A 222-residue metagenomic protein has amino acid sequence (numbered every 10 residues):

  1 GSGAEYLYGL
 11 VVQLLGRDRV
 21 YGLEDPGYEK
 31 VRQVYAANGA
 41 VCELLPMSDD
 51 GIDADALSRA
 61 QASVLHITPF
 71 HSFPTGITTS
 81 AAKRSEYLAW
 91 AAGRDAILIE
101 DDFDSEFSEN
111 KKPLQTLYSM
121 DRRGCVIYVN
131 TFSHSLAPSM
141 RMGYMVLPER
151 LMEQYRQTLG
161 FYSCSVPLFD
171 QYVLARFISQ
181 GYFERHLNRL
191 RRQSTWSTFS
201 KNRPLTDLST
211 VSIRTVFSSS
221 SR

Functional and structural regions predicted by a protein language model:
G1-R94, E106-F107, L114-M120, G124 (+1 more regions): Conserved core of the PLP fold type I
L23, I99-E100: Hydrophobic residues in beta-strands of the RecA-like P-loop NTPase core, especially within AAA+ ATPase
Y35, L57, V126, M140 (+3 more regions): Domain-scale detector for complete catalytic domains at protein termini or as standalone homologs
D102-D104: Conserved Walker B
Y118-Q154, F169: Active-site PLP attachment segment
R156-Y162, Q180-S197: Structural signature of PLP-dependent enzymes
R191-S197, L208-R222: Conserved glycine-rich beta-strand-loop-beta hairpin in the small C-terminal domain of fold type I
